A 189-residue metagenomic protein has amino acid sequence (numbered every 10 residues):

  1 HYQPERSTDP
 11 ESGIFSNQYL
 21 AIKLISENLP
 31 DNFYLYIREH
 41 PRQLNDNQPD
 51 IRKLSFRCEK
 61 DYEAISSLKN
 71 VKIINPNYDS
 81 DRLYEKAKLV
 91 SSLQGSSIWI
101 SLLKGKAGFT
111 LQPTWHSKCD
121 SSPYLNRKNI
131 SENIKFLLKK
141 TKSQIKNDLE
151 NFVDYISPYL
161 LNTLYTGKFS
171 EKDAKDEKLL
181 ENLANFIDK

Functional and structural regions predicted by a protein language model:
H1-S26, F33-L44: Active-site donor-nucleotide binding/catalytic segment of nucleotide-sugar enzymes
P4-T8, Q43-N47, I100, S117-D120: Short catalytic/ligand-binding loop motif for oxyanion handling, primarily in non-cytosolic enzymes, centered on
S12-N17, K53-R57, L93: Alpha-helix N-cap and loop-to-helix initiation/capping positions
S16-A21, N75, R82, V90-L93 (+2 more regions): Short, glycine/acidic-rich beta->alpha junctions
S26-N75: Catalytic donor nucleotide-activated moiety binding site of glycosyltransferases and closely related
F33-L35, G108, Q144-L149: Hydrophobic anchor at the start of a short beta-strand that flanks the dinucleotide cofactor-binding loop
N75-S122: A donor-sugar binding/catalytic signature common to diverse glycosyltransferases and related nucleotide-sugar
D120-K189: Leloir-type glycosyltransferase catalytic cores
